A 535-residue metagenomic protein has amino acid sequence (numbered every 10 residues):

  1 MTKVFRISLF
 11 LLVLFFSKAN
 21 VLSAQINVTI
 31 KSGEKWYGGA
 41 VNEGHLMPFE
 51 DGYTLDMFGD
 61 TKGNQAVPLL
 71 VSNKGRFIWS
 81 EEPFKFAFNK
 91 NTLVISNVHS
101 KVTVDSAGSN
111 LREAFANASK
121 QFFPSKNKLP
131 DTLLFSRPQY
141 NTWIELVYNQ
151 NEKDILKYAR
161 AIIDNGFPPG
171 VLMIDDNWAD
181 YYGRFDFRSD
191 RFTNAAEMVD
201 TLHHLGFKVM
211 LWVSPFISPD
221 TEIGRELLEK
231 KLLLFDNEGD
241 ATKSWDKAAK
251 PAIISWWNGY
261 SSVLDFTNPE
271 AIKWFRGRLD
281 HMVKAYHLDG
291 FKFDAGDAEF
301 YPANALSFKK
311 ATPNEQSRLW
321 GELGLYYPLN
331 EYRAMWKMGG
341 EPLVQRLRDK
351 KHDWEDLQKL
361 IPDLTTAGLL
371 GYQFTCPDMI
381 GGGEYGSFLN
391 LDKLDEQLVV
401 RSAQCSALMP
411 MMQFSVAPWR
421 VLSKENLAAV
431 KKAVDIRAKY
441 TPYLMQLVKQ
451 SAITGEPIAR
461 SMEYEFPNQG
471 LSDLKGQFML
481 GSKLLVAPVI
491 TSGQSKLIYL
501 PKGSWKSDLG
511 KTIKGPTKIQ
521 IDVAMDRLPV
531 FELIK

Functional and structural regions predicted by a protein language model:
M1-Q25: Bacterial Sec-dependent N-terminal signal peptides
Q25-L528, E532-L533: Catalytic-domain carbohydrate-binding cleft regions of carbohydrate-active enzymes
